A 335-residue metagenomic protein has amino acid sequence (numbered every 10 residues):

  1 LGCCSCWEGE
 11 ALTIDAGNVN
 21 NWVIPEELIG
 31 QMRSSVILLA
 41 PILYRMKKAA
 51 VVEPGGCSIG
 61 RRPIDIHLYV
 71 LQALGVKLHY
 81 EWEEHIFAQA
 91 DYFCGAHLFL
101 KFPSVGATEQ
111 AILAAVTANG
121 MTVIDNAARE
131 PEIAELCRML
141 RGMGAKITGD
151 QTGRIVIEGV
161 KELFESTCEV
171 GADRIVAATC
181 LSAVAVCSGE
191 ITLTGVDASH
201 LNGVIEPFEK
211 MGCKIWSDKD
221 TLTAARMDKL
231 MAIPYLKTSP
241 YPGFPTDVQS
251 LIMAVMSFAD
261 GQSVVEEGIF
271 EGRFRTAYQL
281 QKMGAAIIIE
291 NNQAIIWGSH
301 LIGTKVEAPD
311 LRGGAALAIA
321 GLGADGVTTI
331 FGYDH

Functional and structural regions predicted by a protein language model:
L1-H335: Short, structured segments at the rim of ligand-binding sites
